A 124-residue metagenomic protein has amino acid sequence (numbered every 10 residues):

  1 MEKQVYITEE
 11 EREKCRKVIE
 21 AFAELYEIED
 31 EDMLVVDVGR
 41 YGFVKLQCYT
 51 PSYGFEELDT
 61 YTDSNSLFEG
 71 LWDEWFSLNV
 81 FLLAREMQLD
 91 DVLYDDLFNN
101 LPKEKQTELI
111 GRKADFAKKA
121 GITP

Functional and structural regions predicted by a protein language model:
M1-M33: Negatively charged, low-complexity tracts enriched in Asp/Glu with abundant Ser/Thr
M1-Q4, F116-P124: Short intrinsically disordered terminal tails
E11-R16, A21, L101, K105-A120: Long, compositionally biased, charged low-complexity segments
E27-E31, N79-L83, G121: Residue-level signal for secondary-structure boundary elements
V35-A114: Acidic, low-complexity, intrinsically disordered interaction modules
